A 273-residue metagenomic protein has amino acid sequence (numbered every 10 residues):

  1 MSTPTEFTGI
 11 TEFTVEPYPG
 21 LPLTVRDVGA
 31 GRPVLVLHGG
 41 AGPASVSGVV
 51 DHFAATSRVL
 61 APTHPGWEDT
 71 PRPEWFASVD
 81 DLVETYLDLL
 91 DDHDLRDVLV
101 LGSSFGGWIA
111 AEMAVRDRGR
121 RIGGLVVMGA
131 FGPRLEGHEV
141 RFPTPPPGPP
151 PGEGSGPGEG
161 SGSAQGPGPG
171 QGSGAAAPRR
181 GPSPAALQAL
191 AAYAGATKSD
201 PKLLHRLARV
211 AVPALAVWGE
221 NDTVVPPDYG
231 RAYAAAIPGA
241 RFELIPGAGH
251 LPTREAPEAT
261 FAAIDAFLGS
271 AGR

Functional and structural regions predicted by a protein language model:
G9, A176-H205, R209: Hydrophobic, aromatic-rich cap/lid helix
P19-P71: Conserved HGGG/HGGXW glycine-rich cap/lid loop of the alpha/beta-hydrolase fold
V49, P226-A235: Short alpha-helix in the alpha/beta-hydrolase fold that links the catalytic acid
L60-L101: Active-site loop/oxyanion-hole signature of alpha/beta-hydrolase fold enzymes
W108-R116, R121-E153, A189: Flexible "cap/lid" loop of the alpha/beta hydrolase fold
V210, A216-W218: Short beta-strand/loop motif that positions the catalytic acidic residue of the alpha/beta-hydrolase fold
N221-V225: Acidic catalytic loop of the alpha/beta-hydrolase fold
G247-R273: Catalytic active-site module of serine/aspartate enzymes centered on a nucleophile-bearing elbow/loop
